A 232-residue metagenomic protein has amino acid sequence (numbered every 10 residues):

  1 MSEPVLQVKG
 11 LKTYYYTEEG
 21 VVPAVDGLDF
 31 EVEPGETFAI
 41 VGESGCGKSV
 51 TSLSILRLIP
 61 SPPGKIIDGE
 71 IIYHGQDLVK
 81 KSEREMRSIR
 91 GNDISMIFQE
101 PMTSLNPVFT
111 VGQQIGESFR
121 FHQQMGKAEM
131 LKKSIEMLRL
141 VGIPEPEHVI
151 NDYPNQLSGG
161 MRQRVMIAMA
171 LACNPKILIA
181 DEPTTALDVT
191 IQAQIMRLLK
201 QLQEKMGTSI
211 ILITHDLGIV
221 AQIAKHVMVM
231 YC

Functional and structural regions predicted by a protein language model:
M1-C232: ABC transporter nucleotide-binding domains
